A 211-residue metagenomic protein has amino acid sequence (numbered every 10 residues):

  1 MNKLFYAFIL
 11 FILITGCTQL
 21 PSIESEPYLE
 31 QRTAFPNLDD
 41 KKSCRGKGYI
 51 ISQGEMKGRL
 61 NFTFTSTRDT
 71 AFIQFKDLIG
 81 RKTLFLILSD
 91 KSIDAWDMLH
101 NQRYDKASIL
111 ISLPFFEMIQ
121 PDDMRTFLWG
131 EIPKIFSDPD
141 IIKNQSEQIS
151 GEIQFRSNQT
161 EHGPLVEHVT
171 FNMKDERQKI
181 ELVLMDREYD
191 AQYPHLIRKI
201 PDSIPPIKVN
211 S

Functional and structural regions predicted by a protein language model:
N2-L10: Sec-dependent signal peptide recognition, specifically the positively charged N-region followed immediately by
F11-A34: Bacterial Sec signal peptide processing site at the extreme N-terminus
T18-Q19, M98-H100, I142-S211: Non-transmembrane domains of secretory- and envelope-associated proteins
A34-E55: A short, Trp-centered hydrophobic/proline-enriched beta-strand micro-motif
D40-K47, R68-F72, D138-S146, H162-T170: Short, hydrophobic/aromatic-rich segments at coil-to-beta transitions
E55-I79: N-terminal, post-signal-peptide region of Sec/Tat-exported proteins
T70-I119: An acidic-aromatic
P114-P139: Solvent-exposed helix/loop surface patches that form functional interfaces
